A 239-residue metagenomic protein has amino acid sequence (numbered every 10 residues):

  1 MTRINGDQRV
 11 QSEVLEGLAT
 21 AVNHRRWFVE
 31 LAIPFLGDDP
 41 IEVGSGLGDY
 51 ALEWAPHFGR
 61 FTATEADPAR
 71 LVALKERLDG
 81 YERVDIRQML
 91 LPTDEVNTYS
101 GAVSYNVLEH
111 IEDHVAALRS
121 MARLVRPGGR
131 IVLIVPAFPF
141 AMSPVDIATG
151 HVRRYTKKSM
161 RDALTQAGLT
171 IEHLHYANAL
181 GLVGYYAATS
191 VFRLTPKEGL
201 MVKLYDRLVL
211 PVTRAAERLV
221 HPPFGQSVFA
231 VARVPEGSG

Functional and structural regions predicted by a protein language model:
M1-Y105, A116-L118, P222-V228, P235-S238: Conserved N-terminal segment of class I S-adenosyl-L-methionine
R3, A19, V96, G181-G239: A C-terminal cap/extension of S-adenosyl-L-methionine-dependent methyltransferases that defines the acceptor-substrate
R70, G128, P139-A141, L180: Feature marks short, surface-exposed loop/turn motifs that line or immediately flank catalytic pockets and channel
A102-L108, I134-P136: Residues lining the SAM
V115-R130: A short glycine-rich, Lys/Arg-flanked "PGG" loop and its adjoining helix->strand segment in the class I
I131-R153, K157-T165, F192: Short, glycine-/aromatic-enriched active-site segment of Class I SAM-dependent methyltransferases
L169-L180: Conserved S-adenosyl-L-methionine
